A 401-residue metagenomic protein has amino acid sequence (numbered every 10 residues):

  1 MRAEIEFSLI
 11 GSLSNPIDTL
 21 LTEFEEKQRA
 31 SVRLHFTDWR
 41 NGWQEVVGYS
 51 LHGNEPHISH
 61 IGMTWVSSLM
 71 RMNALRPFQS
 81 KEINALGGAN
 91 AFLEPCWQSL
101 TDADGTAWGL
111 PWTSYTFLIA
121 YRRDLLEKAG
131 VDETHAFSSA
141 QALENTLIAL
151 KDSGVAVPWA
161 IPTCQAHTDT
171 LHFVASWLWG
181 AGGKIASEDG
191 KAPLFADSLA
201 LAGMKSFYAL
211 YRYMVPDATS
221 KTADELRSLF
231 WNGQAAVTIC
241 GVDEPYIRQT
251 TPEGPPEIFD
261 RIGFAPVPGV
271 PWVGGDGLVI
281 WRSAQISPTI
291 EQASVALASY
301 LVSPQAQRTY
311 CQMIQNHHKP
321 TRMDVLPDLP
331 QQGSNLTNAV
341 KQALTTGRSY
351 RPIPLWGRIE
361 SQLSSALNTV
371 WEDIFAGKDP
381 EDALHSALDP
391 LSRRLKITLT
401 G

Functional and structural regions predicted by a protein language model:
M1, E127, Q342-G401: Conserved C-terminal helix/tail region of periplasmic/extracytoplasmic solute-binding proteins
M1-S67, D382, P390-G401: Conserved N-terminal structural module of periplasmic/extracytoplasmic solute-binding proteins
M63-L118, R261: Hinge/lid segment of periplasmic solute-binding proteins
S80-F92, A136, A160-T168, A181-A202 (+1 more regions): Short, solvent-exposed loop/beta-turn-alpha elements that line the ligand-binding surface or hinge of extracytoplasmic
W108-L110, Q141-A192, A235: Extracytoplasmic/periplasmic solute-binding protein
T146-L147, D189-S220: Glycine-centered hinge/linker elements that transmit conformational signals in sensory and ligand-binding systems
K205-T289: Extracytoplasmic/periplasmic substrate-binding proteins
I247-E257, P268-S365: C-terminal lobe and pocket-closing loops of periplasmic/extracytoplasmic Venus-flytrap solute-binding proteins
